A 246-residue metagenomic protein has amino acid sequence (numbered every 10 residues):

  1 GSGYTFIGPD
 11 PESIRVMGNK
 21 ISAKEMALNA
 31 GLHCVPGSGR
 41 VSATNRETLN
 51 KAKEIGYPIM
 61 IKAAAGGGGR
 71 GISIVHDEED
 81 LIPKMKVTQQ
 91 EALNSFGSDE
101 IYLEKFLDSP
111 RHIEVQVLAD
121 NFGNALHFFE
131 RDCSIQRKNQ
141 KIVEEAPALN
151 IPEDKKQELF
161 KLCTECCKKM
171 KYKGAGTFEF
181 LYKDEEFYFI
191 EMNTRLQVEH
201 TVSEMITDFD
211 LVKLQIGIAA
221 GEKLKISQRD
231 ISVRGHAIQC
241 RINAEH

Functional and structural regions predicted by a protein language model:
G1-N19, H33-R40: A short, GP-enriched loop/loop-strand-helix hinge that lies immediately N-terminal to, or at the N-terminal rim
G8, A30-G31, P58, A63 (+2 more regions): ATP-dependent carboxylate activation and anion-phosphoryl transfer catalytic cores that bind Mg-ATP to form
S22-R40, L149-N150: Conserved thiamine diphosphate
R40-N45, D108-P110: Short acidic loop-to-helix transition motifs that present clustered carboxylates
T44-T48, D80: Short acidic active-site motifs
N50-M60: Acidic/histidine-enriched active-site and ligand-binding environments that engage anionic O-linkages
